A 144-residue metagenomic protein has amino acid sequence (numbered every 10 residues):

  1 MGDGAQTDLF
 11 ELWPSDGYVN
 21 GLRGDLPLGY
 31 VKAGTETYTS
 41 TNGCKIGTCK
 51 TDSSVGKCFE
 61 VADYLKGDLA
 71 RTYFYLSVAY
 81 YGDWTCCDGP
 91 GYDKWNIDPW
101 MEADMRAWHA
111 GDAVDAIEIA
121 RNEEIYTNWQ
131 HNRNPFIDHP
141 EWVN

Functional and structural regions predicted by a protein language model:
M1-N144: Domain-level detector of nuclease and nuclease-like folds in predominantly extracellular/periplasmic contexts
